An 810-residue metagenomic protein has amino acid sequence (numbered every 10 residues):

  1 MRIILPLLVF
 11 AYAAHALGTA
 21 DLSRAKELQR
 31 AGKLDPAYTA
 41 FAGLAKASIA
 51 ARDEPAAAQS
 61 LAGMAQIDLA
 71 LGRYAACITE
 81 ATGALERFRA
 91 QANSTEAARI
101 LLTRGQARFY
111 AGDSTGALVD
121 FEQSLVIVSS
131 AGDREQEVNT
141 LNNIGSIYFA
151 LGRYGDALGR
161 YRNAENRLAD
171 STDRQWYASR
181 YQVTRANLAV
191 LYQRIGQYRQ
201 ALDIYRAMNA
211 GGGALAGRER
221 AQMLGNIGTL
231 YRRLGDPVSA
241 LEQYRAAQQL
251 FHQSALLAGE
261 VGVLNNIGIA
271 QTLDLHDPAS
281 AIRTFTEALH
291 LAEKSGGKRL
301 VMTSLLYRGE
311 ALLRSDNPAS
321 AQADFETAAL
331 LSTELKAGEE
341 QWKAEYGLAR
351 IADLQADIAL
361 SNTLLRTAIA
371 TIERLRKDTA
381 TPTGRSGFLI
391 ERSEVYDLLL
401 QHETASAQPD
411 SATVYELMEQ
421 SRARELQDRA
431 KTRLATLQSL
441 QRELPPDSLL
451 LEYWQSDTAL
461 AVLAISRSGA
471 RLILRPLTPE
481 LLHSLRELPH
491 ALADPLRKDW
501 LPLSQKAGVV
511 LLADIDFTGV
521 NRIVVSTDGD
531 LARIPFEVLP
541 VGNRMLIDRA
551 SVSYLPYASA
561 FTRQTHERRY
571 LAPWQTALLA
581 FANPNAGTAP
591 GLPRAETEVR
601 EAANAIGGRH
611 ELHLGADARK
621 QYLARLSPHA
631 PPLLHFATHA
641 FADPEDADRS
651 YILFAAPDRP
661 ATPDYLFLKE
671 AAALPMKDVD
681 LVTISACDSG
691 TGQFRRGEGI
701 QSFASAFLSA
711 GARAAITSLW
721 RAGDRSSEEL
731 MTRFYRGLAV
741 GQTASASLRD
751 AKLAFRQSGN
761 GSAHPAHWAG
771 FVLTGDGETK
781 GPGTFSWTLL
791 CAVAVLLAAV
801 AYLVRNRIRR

Functional and structural regions predicted by a protein language model:
L8, N166, R218, N226 (+9 more regions): Alpha-helical solenoid repeat scaffolds used for protein-protein interaction
A14-K46, A50-G63: N-terminal leader/linker segments that initiate helical-solenoid repeat arrays
L22-R30, A56-A70, E96-Y110, E135-A150 (+6 more regions): Conserved alpha-helical positions within TPR/SEL1-like repeat arrays
Q29, F41, S48-I49, D68 (+15 more regions): Eukaryotic all-alpha helical interaction scaffolds
G32, R52, G72, G112 (+6 more regions): Residue-level detector of the short coil/turn that links helix A to helix B within each tetratricopeptide repeat
A37, G43-L44, M64, C77 (+17 more regions): Tetratricopeptide repeat
A47-E54, F88-S94, V128-R134, L168-S179 (+5 more regions): Flexible helix-coil transition and linker loops at the boundaries of alpha-helical arrays
S421, T432-R810: Catalytic cores of enzymes
